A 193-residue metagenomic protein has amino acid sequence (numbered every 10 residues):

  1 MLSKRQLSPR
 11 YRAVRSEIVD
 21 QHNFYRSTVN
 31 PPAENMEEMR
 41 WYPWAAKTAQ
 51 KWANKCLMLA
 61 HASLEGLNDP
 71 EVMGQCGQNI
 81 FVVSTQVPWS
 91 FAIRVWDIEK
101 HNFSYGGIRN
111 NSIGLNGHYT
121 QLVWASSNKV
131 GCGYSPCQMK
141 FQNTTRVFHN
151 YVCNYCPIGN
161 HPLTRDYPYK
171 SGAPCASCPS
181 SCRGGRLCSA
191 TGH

Functional and structural regions predicted by a protein language model:
M1-H193: Mature extracellular or exoplasmic CAP/SCP-family domains and secreted bioactive peptides
